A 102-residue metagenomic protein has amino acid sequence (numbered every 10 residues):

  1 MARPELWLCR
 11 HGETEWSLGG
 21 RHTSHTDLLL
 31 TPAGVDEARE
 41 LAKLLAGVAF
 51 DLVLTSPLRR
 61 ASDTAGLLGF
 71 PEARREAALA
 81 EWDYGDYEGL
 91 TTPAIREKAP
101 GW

Functional and structural regions predicted by a protein language model:
M1-R3, E76: Solvent-exposed, charged interface segments at domain starts and junctions
R3-P4, C9-P71, K98: Active-site-proximal alpha-helix that buttresses catalytic centers in soluble enzyme cores
L68-W102: Phosphate-handling substructures
